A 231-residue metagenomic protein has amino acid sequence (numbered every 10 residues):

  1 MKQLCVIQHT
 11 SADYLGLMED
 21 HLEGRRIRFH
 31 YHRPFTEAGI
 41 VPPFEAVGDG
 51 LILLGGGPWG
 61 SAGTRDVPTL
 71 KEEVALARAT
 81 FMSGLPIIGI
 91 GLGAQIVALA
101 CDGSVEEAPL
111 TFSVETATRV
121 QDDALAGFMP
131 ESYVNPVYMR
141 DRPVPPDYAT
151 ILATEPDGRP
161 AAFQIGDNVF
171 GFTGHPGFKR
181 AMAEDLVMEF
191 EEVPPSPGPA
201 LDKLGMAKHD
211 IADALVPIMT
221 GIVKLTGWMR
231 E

Functional and structural regions predicted by a protein language model:
M1-C5: Extreme N-terminal starter segment of soluble prokaryotic enzymes
I7-H9, P34, L92, G174: Cofactor-binding loop segments of dinucleotide-utilizing enzymes, especially the Rossmann-like FAD- and NAD(P)+-binding
A12-L17: Short N-terminal binding/cap micro-motifs at the start of the first secondary-structure element
E23-I88: Flexible gly/pro-rich beta->alpha loop and the following alpha-helix that scaffold active-site loops
A79-S104: Catalytic nucleophile loop
L99-A181: Pocket-forming structural segment of enzyme catalytic cores
F178-E231: Acyltransferase
